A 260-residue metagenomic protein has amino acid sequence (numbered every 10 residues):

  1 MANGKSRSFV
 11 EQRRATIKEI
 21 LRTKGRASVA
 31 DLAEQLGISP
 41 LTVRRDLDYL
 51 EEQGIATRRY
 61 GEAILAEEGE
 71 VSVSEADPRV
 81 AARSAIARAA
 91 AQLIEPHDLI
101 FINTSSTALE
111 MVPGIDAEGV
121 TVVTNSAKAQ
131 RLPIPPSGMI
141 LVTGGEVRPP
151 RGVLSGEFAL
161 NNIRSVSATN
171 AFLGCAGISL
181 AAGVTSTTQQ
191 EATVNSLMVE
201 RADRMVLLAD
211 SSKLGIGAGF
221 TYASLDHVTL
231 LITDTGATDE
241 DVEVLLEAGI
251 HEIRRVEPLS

Functional and structural regions predicted by a protein language model:
A2-A15, E19, R26-L32, G37 (+2 more regions): Conserved phosphate- and dinucleotide-binding cores of soluble alpha/beta proteins, encompassing both enzyme active
A2-S106, V112-A117, T121, P133-G138: HTH-adjacent hinge/linker in prokaryotic transcriptional regulators
